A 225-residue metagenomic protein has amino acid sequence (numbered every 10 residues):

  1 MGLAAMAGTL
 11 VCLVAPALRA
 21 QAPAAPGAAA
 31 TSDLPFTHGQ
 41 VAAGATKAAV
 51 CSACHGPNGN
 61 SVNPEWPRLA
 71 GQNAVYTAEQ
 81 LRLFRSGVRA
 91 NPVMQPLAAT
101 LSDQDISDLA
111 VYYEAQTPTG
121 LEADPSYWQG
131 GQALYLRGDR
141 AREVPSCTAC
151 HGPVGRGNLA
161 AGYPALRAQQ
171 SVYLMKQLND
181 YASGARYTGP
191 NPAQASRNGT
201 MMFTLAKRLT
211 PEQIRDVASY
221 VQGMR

Functional and structural regions predicted by a protein language model:
M1-H38, R82, E212, Q222-R225: N-terminal export/targeting leaders of redox proteins
A22-A48, V62-N63, A115-A141: Electrostatic cytochrome c docking/interface patches
L34, V41, G59-R89, Q95-T100 (+4 more regions): Gly/Gly-Pro-rich "capping" loops immediately C-terminal to redox-active cysteine motifs in periplasmic/lumenal
A42, T46-A49, P67, V75 (+8 more regions): Solvent-exposed, polar/charged alpha-helical surfaces in well-ordered, non-transmembrane soluble domains, broadly
G44, C51-N58, L109, V144-G155 (+1 more regions): The canonical Cys-X-X-Cys-His
P57, P153, N198-G199, L209 (+1 more regions): Residue-level hotspots at or immediately adjacent to binding/recognition sites across diverse folds
N60-S61, G87, A115-S126, L134-A141 (+4 more regions): Inter-heme linker and motif-flanking segments adjacent to c-type heme-binding CXXCH motifs in c-type cytochromes
A99-L121, G130, Q177, T204-R225: C-terminal capping alpha-helices of c-type cytochrome domains
